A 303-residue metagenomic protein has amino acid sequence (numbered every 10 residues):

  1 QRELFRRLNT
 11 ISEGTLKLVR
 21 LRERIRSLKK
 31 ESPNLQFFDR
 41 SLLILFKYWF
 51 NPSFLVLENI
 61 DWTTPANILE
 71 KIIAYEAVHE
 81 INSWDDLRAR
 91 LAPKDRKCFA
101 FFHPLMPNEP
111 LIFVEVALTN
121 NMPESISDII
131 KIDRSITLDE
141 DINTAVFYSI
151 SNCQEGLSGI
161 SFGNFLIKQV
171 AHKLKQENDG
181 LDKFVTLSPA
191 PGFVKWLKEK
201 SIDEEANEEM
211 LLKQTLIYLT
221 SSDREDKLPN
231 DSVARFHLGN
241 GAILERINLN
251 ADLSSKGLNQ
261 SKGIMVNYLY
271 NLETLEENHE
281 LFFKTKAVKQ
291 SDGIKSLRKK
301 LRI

Functional and structural regions predicted by a protein language model:
Q1-I303: Extended, composition-driven regions rather than compact fold-specific motifs
